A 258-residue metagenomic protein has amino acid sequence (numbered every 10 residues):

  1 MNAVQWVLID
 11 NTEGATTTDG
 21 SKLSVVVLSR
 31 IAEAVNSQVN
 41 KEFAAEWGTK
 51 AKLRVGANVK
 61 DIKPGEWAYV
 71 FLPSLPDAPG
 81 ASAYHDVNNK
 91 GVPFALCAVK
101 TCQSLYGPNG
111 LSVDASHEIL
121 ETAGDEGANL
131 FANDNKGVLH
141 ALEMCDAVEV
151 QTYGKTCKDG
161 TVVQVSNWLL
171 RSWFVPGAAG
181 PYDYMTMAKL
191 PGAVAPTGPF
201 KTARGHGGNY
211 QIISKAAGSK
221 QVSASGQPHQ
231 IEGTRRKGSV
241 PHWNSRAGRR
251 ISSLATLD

Functional and structural regions predicted by a protein language model:
M1, D61-P64, V87-K90: Extracellular/periplasmic catalytic domains that process cell-envelope and extracellular macromolecules
N2-V27: Fold-level signature of zinc-dependent metallopeptidase catalytic domains
D10-T12, F71-P76, V99-C102, S116 (+1 more regions): Active-site-proximal beta-strand/loop segments in catalytic clefts of secreted hydrolases
S21-R54: Zn2+-dependent metallopeptidase catalytic core
A44-D61, N129, N133, G137: Short glycine-rich, low-complexity/disordered patches
K52-A81: Short, well-ordered secondary-structure micro-motifs within conserved domains or adaptor modules
D77-A78, Y84-P93, V99-L105, N109 (+1 more regions): Metalloprotease/metallohydrolase-associated module, dominated by Zn2+-dependent proteases
G107-L120: Short alpha-helix carrying the canonical HExxH Zn2+-binding catalytic motif
